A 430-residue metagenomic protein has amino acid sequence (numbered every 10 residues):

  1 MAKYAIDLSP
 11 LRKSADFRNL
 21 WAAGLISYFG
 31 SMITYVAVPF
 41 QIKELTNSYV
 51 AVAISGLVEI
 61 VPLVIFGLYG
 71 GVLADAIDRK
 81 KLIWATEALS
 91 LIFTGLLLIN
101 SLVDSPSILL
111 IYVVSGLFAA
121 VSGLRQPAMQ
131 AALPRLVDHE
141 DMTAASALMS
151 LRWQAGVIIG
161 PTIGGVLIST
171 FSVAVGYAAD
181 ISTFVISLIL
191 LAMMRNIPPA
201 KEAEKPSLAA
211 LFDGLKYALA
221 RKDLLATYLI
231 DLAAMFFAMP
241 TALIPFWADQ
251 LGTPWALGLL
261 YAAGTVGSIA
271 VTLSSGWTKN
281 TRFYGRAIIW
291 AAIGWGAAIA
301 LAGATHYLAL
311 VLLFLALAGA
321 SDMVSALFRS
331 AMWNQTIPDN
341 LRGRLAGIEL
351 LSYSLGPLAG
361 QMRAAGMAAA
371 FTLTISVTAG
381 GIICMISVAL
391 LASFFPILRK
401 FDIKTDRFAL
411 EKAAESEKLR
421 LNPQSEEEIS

Functional and structural regions predicted by a protein language model:
M1-I429: Alpha-helical transmembrane-bundle signature of multi-pass membrane transport and export proteins
